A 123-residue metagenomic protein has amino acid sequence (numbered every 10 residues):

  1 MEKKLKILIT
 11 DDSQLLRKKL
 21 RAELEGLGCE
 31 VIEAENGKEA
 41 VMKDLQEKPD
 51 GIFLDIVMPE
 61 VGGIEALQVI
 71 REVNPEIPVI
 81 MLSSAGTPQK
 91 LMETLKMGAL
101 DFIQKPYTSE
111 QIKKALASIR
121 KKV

Functional and structural regions predicted by a protein language model:
T10-D11, A34, I52: Conserved sequence signature across two-component system core domains
Q14-I32, I119: Two-component/phosphorelay signaling modules centered on CheY-like receiver
N36-E39, G62-E65: Acidic catalytic/metal-coordinating carboxylates
E47-F53: Active-site beta3 strand of CheY-like receiver
M58: Receiver (REC) domain active-site loop signature in two-component systems and cognate sites in sensor histidine kinases
E65, G86-D101, K113: Alpha4 helix (beta4-alpha4-beta5 surface) of REC/receiver domains from two-component response regulators
K105: A Lys-centered signature of the CheY-like receiver
